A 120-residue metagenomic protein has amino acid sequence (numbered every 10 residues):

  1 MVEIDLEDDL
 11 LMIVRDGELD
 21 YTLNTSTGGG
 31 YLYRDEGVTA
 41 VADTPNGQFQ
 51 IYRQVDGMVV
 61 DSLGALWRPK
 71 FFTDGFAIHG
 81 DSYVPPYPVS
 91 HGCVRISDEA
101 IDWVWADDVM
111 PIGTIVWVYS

Functional and structural regions predicted by a protein language model:
M1-A42, R68: Cell wall/extracellular polymer interaction/catalysis modules
V41-Q48, R53-S120: Exported/periplasmic cell-wall-interacting domains
